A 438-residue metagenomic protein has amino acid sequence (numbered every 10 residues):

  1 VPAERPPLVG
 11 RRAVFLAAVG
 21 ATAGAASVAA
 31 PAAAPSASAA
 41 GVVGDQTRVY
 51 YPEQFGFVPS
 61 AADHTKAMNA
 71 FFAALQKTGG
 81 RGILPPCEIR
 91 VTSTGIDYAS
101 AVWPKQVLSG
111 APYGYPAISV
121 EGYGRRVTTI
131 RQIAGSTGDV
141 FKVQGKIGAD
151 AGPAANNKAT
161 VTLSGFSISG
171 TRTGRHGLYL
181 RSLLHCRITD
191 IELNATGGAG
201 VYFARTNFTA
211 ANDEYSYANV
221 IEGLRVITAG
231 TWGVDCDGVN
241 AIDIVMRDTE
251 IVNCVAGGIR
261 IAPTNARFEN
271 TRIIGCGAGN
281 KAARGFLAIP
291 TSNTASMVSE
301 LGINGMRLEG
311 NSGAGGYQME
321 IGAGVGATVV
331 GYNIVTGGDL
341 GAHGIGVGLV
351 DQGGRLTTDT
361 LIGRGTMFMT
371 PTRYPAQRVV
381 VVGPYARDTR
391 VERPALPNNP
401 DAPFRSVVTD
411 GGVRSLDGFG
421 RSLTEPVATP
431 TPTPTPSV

Functional and structural regions predicted by a protein language model:
V1-V9, T22-A26: N-terminal secretory signal peptides
R5-F15, S36: Twin-arginine (Tat) signal peptide motif
A29-V49: C-terminal segment of N-terminal export signals and the immediately downstream linker at the start of the mature
P52-P85: Acidic Gly/Asp/Thr-rich repetitive segments characteristic of extracellular carbohydrate-active and adhesion proteins
N69-K77, R90-E121, T129-S164, S169-H185 (+4 more regions): Extracellular beta-strand-rich solenoid/capping regions of secreted or surface-exposed proteins that bind or remodel
S93-T94, R131-T137, T171-L178, T196-F203 (+7 more regions): Short glycine/acidic-rich loop motifs that flank beta-strands on beta-rich extracellular proteins
A117, E121-R126, N157-G170, L184-A195 (+9 more regions): Right-handed parallel beta-helix
T429-S437: Ser/Thr-rich, Proline-interspersed low-complexity disordered segments
